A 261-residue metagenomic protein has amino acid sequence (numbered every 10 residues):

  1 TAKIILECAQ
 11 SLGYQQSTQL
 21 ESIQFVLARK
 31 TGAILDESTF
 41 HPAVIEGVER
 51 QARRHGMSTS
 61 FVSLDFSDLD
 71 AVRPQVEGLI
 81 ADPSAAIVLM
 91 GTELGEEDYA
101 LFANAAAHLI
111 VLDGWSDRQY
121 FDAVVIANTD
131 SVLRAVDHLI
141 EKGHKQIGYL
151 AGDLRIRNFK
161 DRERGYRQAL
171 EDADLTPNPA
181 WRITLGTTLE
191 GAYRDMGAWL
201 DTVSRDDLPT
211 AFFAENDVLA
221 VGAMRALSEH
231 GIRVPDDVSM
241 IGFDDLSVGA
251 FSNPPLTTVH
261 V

Functional and structural regions predicted by a protein language model:
T1-K3, L94, H108-L112: Helix-enriched interaction subdomains in cytosolic or periplasmic regions, typified by TIR/SEFIR signaling/NADase cores
E7-Q15, K30, A43-S58, I80 (+2 more regions): Bacterial carbohydrate/catabolite-sensing allosteric modules
S17-L69: Helix-turn-helix/homeodomain-like alpha-helical modules used for DNA recognition and transcription-factor dimerization
F25, L89, A214: Redox-cofactor binding/interface segments in oxidoreductases and associated redox assembly factors
D65-L69, M90-G95, V218: Short beta->alpha connector loops
D70-A81: Charged, often glycine-rich, active-site loop that binds/positions anionic groups
Q75, E97-A106: Catalytic-core regions built around general acid/base machinery
